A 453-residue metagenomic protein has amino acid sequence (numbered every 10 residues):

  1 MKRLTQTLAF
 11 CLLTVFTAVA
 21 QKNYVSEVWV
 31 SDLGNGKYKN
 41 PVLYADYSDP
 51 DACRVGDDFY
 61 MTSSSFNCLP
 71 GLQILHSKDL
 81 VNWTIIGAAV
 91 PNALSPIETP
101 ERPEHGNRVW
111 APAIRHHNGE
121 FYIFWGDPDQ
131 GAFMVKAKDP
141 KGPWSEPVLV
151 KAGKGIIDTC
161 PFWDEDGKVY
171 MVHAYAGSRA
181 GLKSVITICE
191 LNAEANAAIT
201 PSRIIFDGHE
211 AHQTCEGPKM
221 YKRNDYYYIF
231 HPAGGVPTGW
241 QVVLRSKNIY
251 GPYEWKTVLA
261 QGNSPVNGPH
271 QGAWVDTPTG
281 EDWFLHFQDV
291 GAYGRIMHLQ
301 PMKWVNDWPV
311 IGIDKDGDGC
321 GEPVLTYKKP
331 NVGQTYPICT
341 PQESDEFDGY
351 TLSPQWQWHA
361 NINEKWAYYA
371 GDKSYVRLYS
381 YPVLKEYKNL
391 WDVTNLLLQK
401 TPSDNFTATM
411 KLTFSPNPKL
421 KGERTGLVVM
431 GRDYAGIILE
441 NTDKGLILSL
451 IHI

Functional and structural regions predicted by a protein language model:
M1-K22: Bacterial Sec-dependent N-terminal signal peptides
A20-I451: Carbohydrate-active catalytic/glycan-binding domains of CAZyme proteins, especially the secreted or lumenal ectodomains
